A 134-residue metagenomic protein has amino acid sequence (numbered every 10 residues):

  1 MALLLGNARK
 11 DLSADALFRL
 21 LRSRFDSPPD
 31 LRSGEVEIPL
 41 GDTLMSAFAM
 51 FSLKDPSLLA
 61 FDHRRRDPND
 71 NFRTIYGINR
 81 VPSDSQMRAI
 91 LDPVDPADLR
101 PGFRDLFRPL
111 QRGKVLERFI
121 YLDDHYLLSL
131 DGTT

Functional and structural regions predicted by a protein language model:
M1-T134: Dynamic "connector" segments at or just before major functional cores
